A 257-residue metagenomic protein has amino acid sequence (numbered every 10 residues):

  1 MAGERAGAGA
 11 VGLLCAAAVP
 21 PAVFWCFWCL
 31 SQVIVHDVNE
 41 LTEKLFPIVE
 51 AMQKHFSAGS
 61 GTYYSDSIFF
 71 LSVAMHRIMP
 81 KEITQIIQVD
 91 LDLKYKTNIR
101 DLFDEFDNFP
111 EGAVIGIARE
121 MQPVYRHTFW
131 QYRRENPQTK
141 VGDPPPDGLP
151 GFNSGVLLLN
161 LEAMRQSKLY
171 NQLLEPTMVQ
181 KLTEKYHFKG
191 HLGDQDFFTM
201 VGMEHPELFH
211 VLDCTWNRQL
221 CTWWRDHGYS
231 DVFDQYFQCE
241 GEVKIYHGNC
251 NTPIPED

Functional and structural regions predicted by a protein language model:
M1-D257: Glycosyltransferase catalytic domains, chiefly GT-A lineage
